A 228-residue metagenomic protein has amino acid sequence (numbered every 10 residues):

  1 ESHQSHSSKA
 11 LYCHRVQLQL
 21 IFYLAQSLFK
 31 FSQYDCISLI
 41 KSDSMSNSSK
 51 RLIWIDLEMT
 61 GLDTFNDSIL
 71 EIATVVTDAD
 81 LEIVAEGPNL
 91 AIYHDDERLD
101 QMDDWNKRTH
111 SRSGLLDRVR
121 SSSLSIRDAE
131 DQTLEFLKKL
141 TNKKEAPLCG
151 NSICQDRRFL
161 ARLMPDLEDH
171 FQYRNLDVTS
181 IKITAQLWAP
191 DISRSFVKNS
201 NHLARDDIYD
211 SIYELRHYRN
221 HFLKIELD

Functional and structural regions predicted by a protein language model:
S2-S5, L18-L20, S27, F31-Y34: Cationic, low-complexity basic patches in intrinsically disordered or flexible, solvent-exposed regions
F22, S38-K41: Residues marking helix boundaries in flexible regions
S46-I55, M59-L148, F196: Conserved non-catalytic scaffold segment of RNase H-like nuclease domains
K144-I153, R158-M164, P190-D228: Acidic, Mg2+-coordinating catalytic module of metal-dependent nucleases/exonucleases that use a two-metal-ion mechanism
L160-L176: Short, low-complexity, polybasic intrinsically disordered segments
Q172-P190: Short, flexible loop segments at boundaries between secondary-structure elements
